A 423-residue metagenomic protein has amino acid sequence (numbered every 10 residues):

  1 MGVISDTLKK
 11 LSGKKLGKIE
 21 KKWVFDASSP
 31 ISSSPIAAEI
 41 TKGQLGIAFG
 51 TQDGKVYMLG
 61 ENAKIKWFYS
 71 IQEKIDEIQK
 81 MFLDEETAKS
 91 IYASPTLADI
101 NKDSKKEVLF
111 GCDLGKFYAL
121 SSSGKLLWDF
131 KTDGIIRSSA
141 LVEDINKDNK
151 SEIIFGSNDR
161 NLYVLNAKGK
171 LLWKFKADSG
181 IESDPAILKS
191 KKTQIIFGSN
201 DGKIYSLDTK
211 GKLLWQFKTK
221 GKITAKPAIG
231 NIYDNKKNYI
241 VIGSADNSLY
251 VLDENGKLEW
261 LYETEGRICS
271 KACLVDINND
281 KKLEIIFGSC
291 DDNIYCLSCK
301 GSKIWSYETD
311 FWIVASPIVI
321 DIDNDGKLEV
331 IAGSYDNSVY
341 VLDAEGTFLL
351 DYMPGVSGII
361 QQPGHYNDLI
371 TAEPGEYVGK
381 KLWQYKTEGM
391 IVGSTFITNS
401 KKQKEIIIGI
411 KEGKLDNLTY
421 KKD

Functional and structural regions predicted by a protein language model:
M1-D423: Extracytoplasmic/lumenal domain signature
